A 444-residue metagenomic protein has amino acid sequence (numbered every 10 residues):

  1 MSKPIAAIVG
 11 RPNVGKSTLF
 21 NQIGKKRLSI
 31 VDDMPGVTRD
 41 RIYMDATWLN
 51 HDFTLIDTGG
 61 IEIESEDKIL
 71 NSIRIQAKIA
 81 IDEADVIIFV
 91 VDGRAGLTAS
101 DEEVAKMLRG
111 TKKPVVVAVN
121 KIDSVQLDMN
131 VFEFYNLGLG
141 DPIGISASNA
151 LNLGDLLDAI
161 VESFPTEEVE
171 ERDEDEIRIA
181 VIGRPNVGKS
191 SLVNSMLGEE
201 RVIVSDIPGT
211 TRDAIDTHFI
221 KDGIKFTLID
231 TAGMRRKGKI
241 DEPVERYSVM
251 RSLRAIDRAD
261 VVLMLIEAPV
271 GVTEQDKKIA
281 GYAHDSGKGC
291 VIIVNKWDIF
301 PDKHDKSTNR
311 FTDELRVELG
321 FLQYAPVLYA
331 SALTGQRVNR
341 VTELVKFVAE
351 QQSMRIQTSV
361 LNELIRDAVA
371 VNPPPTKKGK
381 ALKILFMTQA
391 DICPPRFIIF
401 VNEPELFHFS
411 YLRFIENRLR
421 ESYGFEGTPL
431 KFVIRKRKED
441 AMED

Functional and structural regions predicted by a protein language model:
M1-D67, T166-V249, L253-R254: Conserved G1/Walker A P-loop phosphate-binding module
P35-V37, G60-E62, R94-G96, K121-Q126 (+9 more regions): Conserved nucleotide-binding/hydrolysis micro-motifs of P-loop NTPases
I75-D141, M250-Q323: Conserved C-terminal guanine-recognition region of P-loop GTPase G domains, centered on the G4
P114-V116, D123-R172, F300-I356: Canonical P-loop GTPase G-domain recognition
R178-A180, P185, V294-K303, R310-D313 (+5 more regions): AAA+ P-loop NTPase nucleotide-binding core of proteostasis motors
A180, T342-F407, R413: Long, well-ordered amphipathic alpha-helical subdomains in the mid-to-C-terminal portions of large enzyme subunits
L315, Y411-F425: Short, non-transmembrane amphipathic alpha-helical segments
G424-E439: A short amphipathic beta-strand at an alpha->beta junction
